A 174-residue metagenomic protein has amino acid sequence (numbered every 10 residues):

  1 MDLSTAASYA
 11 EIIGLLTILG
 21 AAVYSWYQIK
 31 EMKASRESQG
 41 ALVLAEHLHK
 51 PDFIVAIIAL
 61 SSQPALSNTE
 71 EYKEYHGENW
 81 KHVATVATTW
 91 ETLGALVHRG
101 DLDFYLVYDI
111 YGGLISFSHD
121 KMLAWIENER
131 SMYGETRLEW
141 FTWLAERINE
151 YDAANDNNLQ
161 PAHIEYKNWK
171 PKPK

Functional and structural regions predicted by a protein language model:
M1-Q39: Membrane-embedded hydrophobic alpha-helical segments
S4-A7, K73-A84, D109: Short, solvent-exposed segments of well-ordered alpha helices
T5, A65-E70, L96-R99: Short amphipathic alpha-helical segments, especially helix-boundary/capping motifs
Y24-W26, A56-S61, W90-E91, V107-Y111: Short, functional N-terminal and low-complexity linear motifs
I29, V43, I115-S118: A short hydrophobic/aromatic micro-motif that marks alpha-helical segments and, especially, helix-coil
E31-E71: Amphipathic, membrane-active segments
H82, A87-K174: An amphipathic alpha-helical interaction surface
